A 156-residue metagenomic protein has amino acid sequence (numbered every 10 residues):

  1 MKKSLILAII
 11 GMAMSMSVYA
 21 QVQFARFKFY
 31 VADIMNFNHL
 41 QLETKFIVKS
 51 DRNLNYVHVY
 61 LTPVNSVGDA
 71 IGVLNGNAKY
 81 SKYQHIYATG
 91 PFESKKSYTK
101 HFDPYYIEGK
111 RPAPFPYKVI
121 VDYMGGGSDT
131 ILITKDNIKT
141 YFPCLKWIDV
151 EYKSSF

Functional and structural regions predicted by a protein language model:
M1-V18: Sec-dependent N-terminal signal peptides
A20-E43, W147-E151: Low-complexity, acidic Ser/Thr/Pro/Gly-rich terminal tails and inter-domain linkers that flank the onset of structured
F24, L54-Y60, P116-K118: Exposed beta-strand and adjacent loop surfaces of beta-rich binding modules that mediate intermolecular recognition
L40-L42, V57, Y98: Hydrophobic core residues within well-ordered beta-strands of beta-rich domains
F46-D51: Asparagine-centered strand-capping/turn motif at beta-strand->loop junctions
L54-A70, G76-K79: Short acidic, flexible loop segments centered on an aromatic residue
G76-T130: Short, solvent-exposed, Trp/other aromatic-anchored flexible loops in extracytoplasmic proteins
R111-F156: Surface-exposed edge beta-strand/loop patches
